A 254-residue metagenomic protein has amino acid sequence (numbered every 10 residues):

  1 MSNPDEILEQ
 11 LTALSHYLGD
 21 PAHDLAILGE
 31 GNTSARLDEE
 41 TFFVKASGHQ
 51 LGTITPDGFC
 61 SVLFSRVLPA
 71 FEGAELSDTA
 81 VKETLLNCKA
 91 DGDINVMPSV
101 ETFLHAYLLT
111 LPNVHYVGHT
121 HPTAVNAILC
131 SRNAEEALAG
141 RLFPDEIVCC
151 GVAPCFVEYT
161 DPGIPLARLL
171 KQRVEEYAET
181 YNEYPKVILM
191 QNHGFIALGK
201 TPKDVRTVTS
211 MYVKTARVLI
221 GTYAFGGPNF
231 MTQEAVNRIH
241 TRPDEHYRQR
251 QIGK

Functional and structural regions predicted by a protein language model:
M1-K254: Glycine-rich flexible loops
